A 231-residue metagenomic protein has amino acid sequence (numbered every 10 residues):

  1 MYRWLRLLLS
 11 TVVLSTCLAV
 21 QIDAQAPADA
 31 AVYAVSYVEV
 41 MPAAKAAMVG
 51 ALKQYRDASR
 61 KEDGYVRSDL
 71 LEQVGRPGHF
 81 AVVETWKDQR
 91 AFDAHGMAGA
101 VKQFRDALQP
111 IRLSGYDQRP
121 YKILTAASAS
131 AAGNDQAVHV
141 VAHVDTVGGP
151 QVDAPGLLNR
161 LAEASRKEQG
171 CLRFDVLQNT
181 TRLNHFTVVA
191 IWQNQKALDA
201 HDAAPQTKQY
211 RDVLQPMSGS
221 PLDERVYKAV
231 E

Functional and structural regions predicted by a protein language model:
W4, L8, L18-A30, D69-R76 (+3 more regions): Glycine-rich beta-strand-turn "strand-cap" elements at beta-sheet edges
D23-A43, A47: Short N-terminal segments immediately surrounding and downstream of signal-peptide cleavage
A26-A28, Q54-D69, T85-R119, A164-L172 (+1 more regions): An amphipathic, aromatic/His-enriched active-site/gating alpha helix that lines ligand/cofactor pockets
A31-E39, R67-G96, Q136-D145, D175-D202: Short, well-ordered beta-strand segments in beta-rich or mixed alpha/beta enzyme and ligand-binding folds
E39-G50, D145-A154: Short, surface-exposed ligand-recognition loops at beta-strand->loop->(often short) alpha-helix junctions that present
A47-G50, Q54, Q103, D153-G156 (+2 more regions): Extracytoplasmic/secreted proteins, especially bacterial periplasmic and envelope-associated proteins
D135-R173: Surface-exposed interaction/gating patches
